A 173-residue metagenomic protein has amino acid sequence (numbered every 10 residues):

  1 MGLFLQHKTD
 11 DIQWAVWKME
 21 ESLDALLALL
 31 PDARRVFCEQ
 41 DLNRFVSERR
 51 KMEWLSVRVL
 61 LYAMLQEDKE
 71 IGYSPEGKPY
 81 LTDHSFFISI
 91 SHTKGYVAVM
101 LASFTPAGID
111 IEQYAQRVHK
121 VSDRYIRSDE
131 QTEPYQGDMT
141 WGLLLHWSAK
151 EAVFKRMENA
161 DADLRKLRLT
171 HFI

Functional and structural regions predicted by a protein language model:
M1-I173: Core catalytic alpha/beta fold that binds nucleotide/phospho-ligands
